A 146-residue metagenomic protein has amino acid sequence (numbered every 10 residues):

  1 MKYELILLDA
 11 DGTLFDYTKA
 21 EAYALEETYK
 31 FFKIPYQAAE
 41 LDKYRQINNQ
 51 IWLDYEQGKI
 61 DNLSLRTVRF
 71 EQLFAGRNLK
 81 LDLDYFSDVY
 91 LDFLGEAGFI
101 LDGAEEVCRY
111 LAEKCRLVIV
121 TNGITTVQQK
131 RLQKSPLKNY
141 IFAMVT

Functional and structural regions predicted by a protein language model:
M1-Y3, E113-K114: A short, charged/proline- and glycine-enriched loop that marks the coil->beta-strand transition at the N-terminal
K2-A10, L14-L101: N-terminal helical cap/lid subdomain that shapes the substrate entry/recognition surface in HAD-like hydrolases
E27-F31, L73, Y110, S135 (+1 more regions): Alpha-helical structural signal in soluble globular domains
K33, N78, K114-C115, P136: Glycine-centered loop/turn motif at secondary-structure junctions
Y85-F86, G95, A104-S135, I141-T146: Substrate-recognition element of Asp-dependent hydrolases with the DxDx(T/V) motif
